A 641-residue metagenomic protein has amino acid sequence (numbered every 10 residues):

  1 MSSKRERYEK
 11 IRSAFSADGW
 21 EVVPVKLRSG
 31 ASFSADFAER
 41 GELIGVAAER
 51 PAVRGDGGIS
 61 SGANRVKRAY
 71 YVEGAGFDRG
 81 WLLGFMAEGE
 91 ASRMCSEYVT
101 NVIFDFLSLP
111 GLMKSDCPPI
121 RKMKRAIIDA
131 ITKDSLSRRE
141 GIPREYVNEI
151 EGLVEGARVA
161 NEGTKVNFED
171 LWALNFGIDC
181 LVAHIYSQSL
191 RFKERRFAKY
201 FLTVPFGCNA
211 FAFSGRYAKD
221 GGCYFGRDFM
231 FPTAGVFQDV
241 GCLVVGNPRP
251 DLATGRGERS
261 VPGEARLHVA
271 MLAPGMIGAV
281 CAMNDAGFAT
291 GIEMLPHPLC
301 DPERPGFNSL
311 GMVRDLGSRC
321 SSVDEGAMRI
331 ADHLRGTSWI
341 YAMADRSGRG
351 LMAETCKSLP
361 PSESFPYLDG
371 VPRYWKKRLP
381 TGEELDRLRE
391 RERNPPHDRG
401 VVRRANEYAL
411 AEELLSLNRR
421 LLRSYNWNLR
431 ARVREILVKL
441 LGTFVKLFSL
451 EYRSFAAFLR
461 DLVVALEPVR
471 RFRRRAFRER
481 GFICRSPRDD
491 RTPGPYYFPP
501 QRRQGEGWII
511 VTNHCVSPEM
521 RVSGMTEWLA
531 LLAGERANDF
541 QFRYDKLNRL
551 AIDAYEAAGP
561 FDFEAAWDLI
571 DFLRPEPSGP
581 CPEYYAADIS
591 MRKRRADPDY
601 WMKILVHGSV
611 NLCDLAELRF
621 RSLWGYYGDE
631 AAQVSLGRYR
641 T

Functional and structural regions predicted by a protein language model:
S2-C208, R216-D220, G317-P361, P366-T641: C-terminus-biased signal that marks the final domain/tail of proteins
D179-M312, V606-G608, L612, F620-S622 (+1 more regions): Internal mixed beta-strand/loop scaffold within catalytic domains of large alpha/beta enzymes
